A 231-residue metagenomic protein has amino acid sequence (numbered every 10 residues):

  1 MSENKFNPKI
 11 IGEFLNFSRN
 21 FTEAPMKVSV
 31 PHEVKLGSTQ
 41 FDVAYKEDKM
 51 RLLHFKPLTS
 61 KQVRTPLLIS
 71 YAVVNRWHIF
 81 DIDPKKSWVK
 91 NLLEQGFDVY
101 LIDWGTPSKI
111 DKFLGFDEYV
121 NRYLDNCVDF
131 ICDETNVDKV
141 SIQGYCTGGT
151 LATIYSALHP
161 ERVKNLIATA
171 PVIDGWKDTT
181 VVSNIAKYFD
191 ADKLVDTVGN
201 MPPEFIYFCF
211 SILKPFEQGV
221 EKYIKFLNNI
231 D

Functional and structural regions predicted by a protein language model:
M1-G37: N-terminal targeting or regulatory segments adjacent to alpha/beta-hydrolase or S9 domains
S2-E13, D133, V137, L151-D231: Alpha/beta-hydrolase-fold enzymes
S2-K5, S60, C127: A structural boundary/capping signal
P25-M50, I230-D231: Alpha/beta-hydrolase fold catalytic core
G37, V43-S108: Short, surface-exposed "cap/lid" segments of acyl-processing enzymes
D111-F113, T179: Conserved catalytic-core motifs of eukaryotic protein kinase domains, centered on the activation segment
L114-E134: Alpha/beta-hydrolase active-site loop
Q143-G148, A152: Gly/Ala-rich beta-loop-alpha elbow adjacent to hydrolase catalytic centers
